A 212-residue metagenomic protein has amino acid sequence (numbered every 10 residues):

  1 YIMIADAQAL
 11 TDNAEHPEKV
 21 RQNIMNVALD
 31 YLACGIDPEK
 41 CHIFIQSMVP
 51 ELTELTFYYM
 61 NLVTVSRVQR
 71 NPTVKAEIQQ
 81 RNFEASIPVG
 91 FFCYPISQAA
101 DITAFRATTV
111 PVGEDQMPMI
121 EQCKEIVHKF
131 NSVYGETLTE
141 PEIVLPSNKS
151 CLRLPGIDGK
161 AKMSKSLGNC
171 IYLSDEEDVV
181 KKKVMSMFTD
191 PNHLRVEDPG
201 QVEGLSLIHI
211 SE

Functional and structural regions predicted by a protein language model:
Y1-A100: N-terminal Rossmann-like or analogous alpha/beta NTP/dinucleotide-binding catalytic cores that position adenine
A14-M25, L29-L32, I43-V49, N82-P88 (+2 more regions): Conserved phosphate-binding loops in nucleotide/dinucleotide-binding enzymes
L32, I36, T64, A104 (+4 more regions): Hydrophobic/aromatic-lined pockets within catalytic cores
R70-A76, E136-L145, L194-Q201: Short coil/turn segments at secondary-structure boundaries
Q80-Y134, P155: Internal, conserved structured core segments that host functional sites
C93, A99, N148-C151, L167 (+1 more regions): A generic structural signal for well-ordered coil/turn residues at beta-strand boundaries that shape enzyme active-site
V127, N131-A161, K165-S166: Feature 926 captures the class I aminoacyl-tRNA synthetase adenylation module centered on the KMSKS loop
I208-E212: Conserved small/polar residues in nucleotide/adenosyl-binding loops
